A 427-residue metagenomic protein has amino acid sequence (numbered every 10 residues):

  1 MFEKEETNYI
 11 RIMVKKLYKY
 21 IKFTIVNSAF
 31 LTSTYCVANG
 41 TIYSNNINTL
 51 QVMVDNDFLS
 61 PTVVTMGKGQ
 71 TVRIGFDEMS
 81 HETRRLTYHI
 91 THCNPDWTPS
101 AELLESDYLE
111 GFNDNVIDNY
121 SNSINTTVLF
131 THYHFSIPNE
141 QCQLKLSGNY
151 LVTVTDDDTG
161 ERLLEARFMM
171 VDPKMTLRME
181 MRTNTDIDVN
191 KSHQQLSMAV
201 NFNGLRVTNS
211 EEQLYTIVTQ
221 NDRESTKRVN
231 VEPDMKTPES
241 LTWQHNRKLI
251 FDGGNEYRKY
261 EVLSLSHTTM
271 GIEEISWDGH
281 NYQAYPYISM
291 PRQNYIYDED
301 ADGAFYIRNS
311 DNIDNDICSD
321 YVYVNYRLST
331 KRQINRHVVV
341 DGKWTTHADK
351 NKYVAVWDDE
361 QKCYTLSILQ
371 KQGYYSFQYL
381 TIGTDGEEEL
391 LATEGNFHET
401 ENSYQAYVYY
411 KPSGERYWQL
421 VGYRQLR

Functional and structural regions predicted by a protein language model:
M1-G40: Bacterial Sec-dependent N-terminal signal peptides
V37-G67, P173-I187, D300-I313: Short, compositionally biased P/S/T/A/G/V-rich stretches that sit at domain boundaries
T49-H92, V189-V200, D314-Y326: Contiguous beta-strand segments within globular domains
W97, C142, D156-R162, S266-M270 (+1 more regions): Short acidic/polar inter-strand loop motif in beta-rich domains
L109-Y133, E224-V231, N325-Q372, T384-P412: Aromatic-rich carbohydrate-binding modules that target alpha-glucans
L129-N139, S147: Ligand-binding face of N-terminal immunoglobulin V-set domains in extracellular IgSF glycoproteins
M170-H193, F397-V421: Low-complexity, Pro/Ser/Thr- and charge-rich linker/hinge segments at domain boundaries
Y285-I334, V421-L426: Basic K/R-rich, polyanion-interacting modules in nucleoproteins and related proteins
